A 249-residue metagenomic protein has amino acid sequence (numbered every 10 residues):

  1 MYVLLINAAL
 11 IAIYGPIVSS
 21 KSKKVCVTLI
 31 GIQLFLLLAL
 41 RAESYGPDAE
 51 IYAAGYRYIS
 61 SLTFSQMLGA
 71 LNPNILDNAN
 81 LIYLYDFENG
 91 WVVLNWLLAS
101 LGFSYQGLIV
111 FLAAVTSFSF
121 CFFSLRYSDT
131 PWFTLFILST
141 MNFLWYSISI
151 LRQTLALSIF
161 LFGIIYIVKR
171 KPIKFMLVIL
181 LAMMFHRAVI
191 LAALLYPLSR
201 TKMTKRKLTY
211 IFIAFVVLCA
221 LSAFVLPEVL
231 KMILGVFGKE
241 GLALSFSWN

Functional and structural regions predicted by a protein language model:
M1-L34: Start-transfer (signal-anchor) and selected internal transmembrane alpha helices of multi-pass inner/ER membrane
L5, F175-V178, A188-S199: Transmembrane-embedded, aromatic-rich helix segments that form part of the hydrophobic channel/pocket engaging
K21-L29, C121-M141: Transmembrane-helix signature of polytopic, membrane-embedded enzymes that assemble or transfer cell-envelope glycans
E50, A54-Y58, L68-F103: Short hydrophobic/aromatic helix or loop-helix immediately within or flanking a transmembrane segment in polytopic
E50-A53, S60, Y196-N249: Alpha-helical transmembrane segments and terminal signal-anchor/GPI-anchor hydrophobic tails, characterized by long
N95-A99, L108-S119: Transmembrane alpha-helices of multi-pass, membrane-embedded glycan-processing enzymes that use lipid-linked
F111-A114, W132-L161, F185-A188: Membrane-embedded helix bundles of polyisoprenyl
S128, F160-I173: Membrane-interface transmembrane helices that cradle and orient dolichyl/undecaprenyl
